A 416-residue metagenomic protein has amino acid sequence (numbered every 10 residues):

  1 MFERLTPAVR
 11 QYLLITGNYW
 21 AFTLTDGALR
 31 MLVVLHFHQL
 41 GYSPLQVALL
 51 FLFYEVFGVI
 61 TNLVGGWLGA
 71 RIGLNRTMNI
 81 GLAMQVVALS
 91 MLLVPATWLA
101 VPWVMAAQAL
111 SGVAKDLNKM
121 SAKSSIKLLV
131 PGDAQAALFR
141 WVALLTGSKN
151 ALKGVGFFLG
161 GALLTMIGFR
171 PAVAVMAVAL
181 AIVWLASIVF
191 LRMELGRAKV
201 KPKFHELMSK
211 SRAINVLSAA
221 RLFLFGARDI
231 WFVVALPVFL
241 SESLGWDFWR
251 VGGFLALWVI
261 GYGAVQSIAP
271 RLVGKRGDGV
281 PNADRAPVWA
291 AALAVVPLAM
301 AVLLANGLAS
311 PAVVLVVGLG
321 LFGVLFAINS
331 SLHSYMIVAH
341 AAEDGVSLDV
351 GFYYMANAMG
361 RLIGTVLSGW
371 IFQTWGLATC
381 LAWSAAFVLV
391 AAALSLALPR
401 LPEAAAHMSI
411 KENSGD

Functional and structural regions predicted by a protein language model:
M1-V9, V189-A227, E242, G274 (+1 more regions): Juxtamembrane intracellular "pre-TM" segments in multi-pass secondary transporters
F2-V56, N215-W258: Helix-loop boundary and gating motifs at the non-cytosolic
W20, A88, A100-N118, A312-I328: Hydrophobic core of transmembrane alpha-helices in multi-pass small-molecule transporters, especially MFS/SLC-type
L49-W67, A256-A269: Central cavity-lining transmembrane alpha-helices of secondary-active solute carriers, predominantly the Major
V59-A96: Conserved MFS/SLC helix-loop-helix module at the cytosolic interface between two early adjacent transmembrane helices
T61-L74, L164, V265-D284, F372: Helix-to-loop junctions at the C-terminal end of transmembrane segments in multipass secondary transporters
A83-W98, A291-L308: C-terminal ends and interior cores of transmembrane alpha-helices in multi-pass membrane transporters/permeases
A107-K149: Cytoplasmic helix-loop-helix junction between adjacent transmembrane helices in 12-TM secondary transporters
